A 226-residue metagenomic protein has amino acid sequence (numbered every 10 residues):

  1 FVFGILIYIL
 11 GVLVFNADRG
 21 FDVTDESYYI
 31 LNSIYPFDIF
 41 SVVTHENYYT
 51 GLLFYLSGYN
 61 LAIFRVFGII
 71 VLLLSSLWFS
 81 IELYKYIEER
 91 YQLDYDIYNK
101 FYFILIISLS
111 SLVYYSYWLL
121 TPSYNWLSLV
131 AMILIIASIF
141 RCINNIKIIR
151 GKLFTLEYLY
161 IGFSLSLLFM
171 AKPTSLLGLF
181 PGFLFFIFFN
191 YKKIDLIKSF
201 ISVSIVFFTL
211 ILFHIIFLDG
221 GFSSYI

Functional and structural regions predicted by a protein language model:
F1-L10, I97-L105: Start-transfer (signal-anchor) and selected internal transmembrane alpha helices of multi-pass inner/ER membrane
V14-I30, D38-L53, Y59-A62, L218 (+1 more regions): Extracytoplasmic catalytic/substrate-binding loops of multi-pass membrane glycan-assembly enzymes
L61, Q92-I97, L105-V130: Aromatic- and kink-enriched transmembrane "portal" helix at the membrane-lumen/periplasm boundary that abuts
V66-I97, S111: Transmembrane-helix motifs of polytopic, lipid-linked glycan transferases
L72, S76, W126-A137, G178-F183: Hydrophobic core segments of transmembrane alpha-helices in multi-pass, intramembrane catalytic enzymes
L127-R150, E157, F163-S164: Specific aromatic-rich, kink-prone transmembrane helix
K152-P173, L179-L184, I205-F208: Membrane-interface alpha helices of multi-pass inner-membrane proteins
K198-I226: Membrane-lumen/periplasm interface segments of specific transmembrane helices in polyprenyl phosphate-linked
